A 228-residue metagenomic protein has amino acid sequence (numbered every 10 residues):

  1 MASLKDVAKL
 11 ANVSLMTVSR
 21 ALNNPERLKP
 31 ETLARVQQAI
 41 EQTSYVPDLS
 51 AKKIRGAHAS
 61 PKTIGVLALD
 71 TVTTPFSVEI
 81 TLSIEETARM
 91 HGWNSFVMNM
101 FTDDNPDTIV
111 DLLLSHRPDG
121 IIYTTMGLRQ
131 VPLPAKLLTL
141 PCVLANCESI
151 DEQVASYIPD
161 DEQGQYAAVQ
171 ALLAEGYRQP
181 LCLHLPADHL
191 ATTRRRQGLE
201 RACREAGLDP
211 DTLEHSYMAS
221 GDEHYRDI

Functional and structural regions predicted by a protein language model:
M1-A2, E41-P75, H91: N-terminal helix-turn-helix/winged-helix DNA-binding helices and compositionally similar short basic alpha-helical
M1-L15: Extreme N-terminal segment that seeds HTH/winged-HTH DNA-binding domains in transcriptional regulators
V36: Short conserved active-site loop signatures built around small residues
E41-Q42, L49, S83-N94, L137-L144 (+1 more regions): Bacterial carbohydrate/catabolite-sensing allosteric modules
V66, R117-T125, L181-H184: Periplasmic-binding protein-like
N105-D119, H224-I228: Short, well-structured alpha-helical segments in soluble
